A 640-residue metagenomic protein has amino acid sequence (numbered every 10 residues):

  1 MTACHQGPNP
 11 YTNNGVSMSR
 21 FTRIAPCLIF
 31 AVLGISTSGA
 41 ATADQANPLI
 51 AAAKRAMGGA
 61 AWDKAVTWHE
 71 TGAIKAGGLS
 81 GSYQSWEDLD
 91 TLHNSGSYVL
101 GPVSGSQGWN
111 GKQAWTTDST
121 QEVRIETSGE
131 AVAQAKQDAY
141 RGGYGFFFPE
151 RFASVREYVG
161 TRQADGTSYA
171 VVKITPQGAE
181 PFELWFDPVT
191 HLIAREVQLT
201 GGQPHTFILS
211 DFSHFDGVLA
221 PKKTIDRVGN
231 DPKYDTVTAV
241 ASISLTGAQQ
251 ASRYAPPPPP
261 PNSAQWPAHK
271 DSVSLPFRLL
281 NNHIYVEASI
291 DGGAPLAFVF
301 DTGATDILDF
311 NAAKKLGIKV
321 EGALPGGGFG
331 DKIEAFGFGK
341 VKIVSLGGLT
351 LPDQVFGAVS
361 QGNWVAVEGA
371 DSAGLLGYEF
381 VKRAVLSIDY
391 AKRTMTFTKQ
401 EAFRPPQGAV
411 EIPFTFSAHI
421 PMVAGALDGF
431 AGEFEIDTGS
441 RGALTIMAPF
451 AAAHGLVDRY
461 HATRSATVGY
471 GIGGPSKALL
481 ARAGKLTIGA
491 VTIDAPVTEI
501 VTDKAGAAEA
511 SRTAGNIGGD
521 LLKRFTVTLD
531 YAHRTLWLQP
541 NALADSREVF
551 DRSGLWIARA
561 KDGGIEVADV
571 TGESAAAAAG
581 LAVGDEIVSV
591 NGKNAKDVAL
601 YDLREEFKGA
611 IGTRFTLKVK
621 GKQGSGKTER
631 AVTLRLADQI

Functional and structural regions predicted by a protein language model:
C4-S17: Short, Lys/Arg-enriched N-terminal segments with co-localized hydrophobic residues within the first ~10-30 amino acids
A25-S36: Bacterial N-terminal signal peptides
A41-A51, R55, Q113-F182, P188-L192 (+4 more regions): Flexible, processing/modification-adjacent segments and terminal tails in exported/periplasmic/extracellular proteins
P48-V123, F152-S154, F298: N-terminal mature ectodomain segment of secretory-pathway/periplasmic proteins
D63-T71, D90-G96, D165-K173, H191-R195 (+3 more regions): Short, hydrophobic/aromatic-rich segments at coil-to-beta transitions
I74-K75, S97-L100, D118-T120, I174-Q177 (+2 more regions): Beta-turn initiation residues at beta-strand->coil junctions
G81-S85, V103-S106, E180-L184, Q203-D211 (+2 more regions): A structural detector for short beta-strand units
W185, S210-I640: Pepsin/retropepsin-fold aspartyl endopeptidases
